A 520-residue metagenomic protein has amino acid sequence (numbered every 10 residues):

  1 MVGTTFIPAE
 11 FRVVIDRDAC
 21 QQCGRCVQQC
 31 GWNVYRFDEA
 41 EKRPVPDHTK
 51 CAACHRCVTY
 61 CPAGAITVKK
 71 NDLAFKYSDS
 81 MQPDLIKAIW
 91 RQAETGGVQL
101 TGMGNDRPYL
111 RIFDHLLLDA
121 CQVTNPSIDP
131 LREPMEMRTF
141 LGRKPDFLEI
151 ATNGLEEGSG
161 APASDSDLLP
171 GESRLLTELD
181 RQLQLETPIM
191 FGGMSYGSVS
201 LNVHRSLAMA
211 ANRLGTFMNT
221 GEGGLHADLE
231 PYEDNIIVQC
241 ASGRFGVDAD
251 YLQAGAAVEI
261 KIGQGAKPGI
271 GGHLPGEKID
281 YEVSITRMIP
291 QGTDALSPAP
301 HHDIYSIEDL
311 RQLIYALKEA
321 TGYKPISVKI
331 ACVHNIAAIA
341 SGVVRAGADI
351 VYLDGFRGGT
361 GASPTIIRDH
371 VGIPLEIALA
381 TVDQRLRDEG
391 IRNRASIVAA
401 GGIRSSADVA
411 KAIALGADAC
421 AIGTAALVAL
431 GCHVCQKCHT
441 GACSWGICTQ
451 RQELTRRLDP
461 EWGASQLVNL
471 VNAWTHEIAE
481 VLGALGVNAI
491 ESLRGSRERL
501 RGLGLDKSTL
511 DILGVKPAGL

Functional and structural regions predicted by a protein language model:
M1, G64-E282, G483, N488 (+1 more regions): Conserved, well-structured core domains of diverse proteins
V2-Q22, N33-A53, V68-Y77, I330 (+1 more regions): Ferredoxin-like iron-sulfur electron-transfer modules
F11, V27, F37-D38, K42 (+3 more regions): Glycine-rich phosphate/ribose-binding loops and adjacent secondary-structure elements that form binding surfaces
V14-N33, V45-G64, V351, I403 (+1 more regions): Cysteine-centered iron-sulfur cluster-binding motifs in ferredoxin-type domains/subunits of redox enzymes
R25-K42, R56-A74, A414-L415, A419 (+2 more regions): Iron-sulfur cluster-binding cysteine motifs and their immediate structural context in ferredoxin-like electron-transfer
W32, A63, G215-T216, G255 (+4 more regions): A structural motif
V258-I307, E319, H334: Active-site cores of enzymes that catalyze phosphoryl transfer or operate on phosphate-rich substrates
C420, C432-R497, R501: Active-site or pore-adjacent capping/gating segments
